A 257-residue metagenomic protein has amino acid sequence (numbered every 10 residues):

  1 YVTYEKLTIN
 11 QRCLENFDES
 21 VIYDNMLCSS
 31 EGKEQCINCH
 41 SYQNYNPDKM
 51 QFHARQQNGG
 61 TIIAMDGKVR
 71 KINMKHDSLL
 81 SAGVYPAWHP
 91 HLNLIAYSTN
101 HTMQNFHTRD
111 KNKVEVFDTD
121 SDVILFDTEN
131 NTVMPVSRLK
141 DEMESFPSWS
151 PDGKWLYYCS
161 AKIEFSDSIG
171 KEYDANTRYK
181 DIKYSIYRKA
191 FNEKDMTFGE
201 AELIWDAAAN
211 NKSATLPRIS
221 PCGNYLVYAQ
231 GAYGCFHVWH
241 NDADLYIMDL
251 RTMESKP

Functional and structural regions predicted by a protein language model:
Y1-T3, Y97-D118, C159-I182, A229-D242: Short, conserved, GDST-rich strand-edge loop motifs in beta-rich repeat architectures
T8-N10, G60-I62, D122-I124, S185-Y187 (+1 more regions): A short loop-to-beta-strand structural motif that recurs across blades of beta-propeller domains
L14-Q35, A64-A82, I124-M143, K189-S213 (+1 more regions): Multi-bladed beta-propeller domains
C36-N38, A82-V84, T119, M143-S145 (+3 more regions): Beta-rich catalytic cores
S41-Q43, A87, S148, R218: Conserved beta-strand position repeated across blades of beta-propeller domains
N44-N46, P90-H91, P151-D152, P221-C222: Residue-level detector of Asp-centered blade-edge/turn motifs that repeat once per structural unit in beta-propeller
K49-M50, I95, G153-L156, L226: Hydrophobic beta-strand positions that form the internal "hydrophobic ladder" of WD40/Gbeta-like beta-propeller blades
N211-I247: Loop/turn-rich, solvent-exposed surfaces of beta-rich toroidal or solenoidal domains
